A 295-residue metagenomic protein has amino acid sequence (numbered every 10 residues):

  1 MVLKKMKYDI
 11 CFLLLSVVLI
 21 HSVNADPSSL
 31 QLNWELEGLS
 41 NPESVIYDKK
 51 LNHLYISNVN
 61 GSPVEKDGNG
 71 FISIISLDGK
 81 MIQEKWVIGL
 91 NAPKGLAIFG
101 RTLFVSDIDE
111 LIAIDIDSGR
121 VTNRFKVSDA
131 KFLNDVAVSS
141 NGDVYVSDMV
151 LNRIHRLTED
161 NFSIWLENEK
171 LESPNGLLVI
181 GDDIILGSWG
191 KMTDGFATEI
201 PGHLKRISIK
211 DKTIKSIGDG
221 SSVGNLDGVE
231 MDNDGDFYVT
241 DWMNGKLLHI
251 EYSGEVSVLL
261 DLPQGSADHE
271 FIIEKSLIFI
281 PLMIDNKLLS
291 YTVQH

Functional and structural regions predicted by a protein language model:
L30-L36, K80-W86, R120-K126, F162-E167 (+2 more regions): A short beta-strand motif characteristic of beta-propeller blades
L39-L51, S57, G68-N69, V87-L103 (+6 more regions): Beta-rich, blade/repeat-based domains predominating in secreted/periplasmic proteins but also intracellular
S57-D78: Beta-propeller domains
S57-V59, D107, D148, S188-G190 (+2 more regions): Recurrent small/Gly-Pro-centered beta-turn motifs in extracellular repeat architectures
N60-V64, L151-N152, K191-G195, N244-G245 (+1 more regions): Short glycine/acidic-enriched loop and turn motifs that connect beta-strands
G70-S73, E110-I112, R153-H155, H203-K205 (+2 more regions): A short loop-to-beta-strand structural motif that recurs across blades of beta-propeller domains
I75-G79, D115-R120, L157-N161, S208-K212 (+2 more regions): Short loop/turn segments that connect beta-strands within beta-propeller blades
E110-I112, I116-N141, S147: Asp-box/WD-like beta-propeller blade repeats and closely related beta-sheet repeat scaffolds
